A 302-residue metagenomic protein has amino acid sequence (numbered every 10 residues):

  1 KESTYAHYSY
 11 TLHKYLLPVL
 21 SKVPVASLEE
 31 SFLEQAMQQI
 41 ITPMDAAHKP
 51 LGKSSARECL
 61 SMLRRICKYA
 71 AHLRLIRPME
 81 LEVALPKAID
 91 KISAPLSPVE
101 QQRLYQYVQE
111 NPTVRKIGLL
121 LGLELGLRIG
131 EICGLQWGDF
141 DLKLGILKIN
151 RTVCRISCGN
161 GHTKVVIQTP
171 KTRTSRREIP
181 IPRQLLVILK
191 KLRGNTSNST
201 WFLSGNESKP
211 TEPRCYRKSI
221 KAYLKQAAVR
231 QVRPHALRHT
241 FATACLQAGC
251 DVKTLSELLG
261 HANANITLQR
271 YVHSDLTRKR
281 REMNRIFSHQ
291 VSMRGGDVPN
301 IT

Functional and structural regions predicted by a protein language model:
K1-H13: Short, aromatic/basic-rich helix-turn unit that serves as a nucleic-acid recognition element
T11-Y15, V23-Q38, T42-E82, R128-G130: N-terminal DNA-binding recognition helix of tyrosine site-specific recombinases/integrases
S27-E30, T42, P98, Q106 (+5 more regions): Phosphate-coordinating loops and pocket residues in cytosolic domains that bind phosphorylated ligands
K49, Q102, Q106-R115, L125 (+6 more regions): Short, basic (Lys/Arg/His-rich) helix/loop patches that form interaction surfaces in the mid-to-C-terminal regions
K49-K53, R57-C59, H72, I76-P78 (+3 more regions): Basic, Lys/Arg- and aromatic-enriched nucleic-acid-binding interface segment
A70-E80, R151-C158, K191-S199: Proline-centered turn/helix-capping motifs that create local helix->coil transitions or kinks
P95, V153, L259-R285: Catalytic-site neighborhood detector that most strongly recognizes the C-terminal catalytic loop/helix of tyrosine
L144, R155-S157, T163-R176, R183-L185 (+2 more regions): C-terminal secondary-structure termini that scaffold catalytic or DNA-interacting sites
